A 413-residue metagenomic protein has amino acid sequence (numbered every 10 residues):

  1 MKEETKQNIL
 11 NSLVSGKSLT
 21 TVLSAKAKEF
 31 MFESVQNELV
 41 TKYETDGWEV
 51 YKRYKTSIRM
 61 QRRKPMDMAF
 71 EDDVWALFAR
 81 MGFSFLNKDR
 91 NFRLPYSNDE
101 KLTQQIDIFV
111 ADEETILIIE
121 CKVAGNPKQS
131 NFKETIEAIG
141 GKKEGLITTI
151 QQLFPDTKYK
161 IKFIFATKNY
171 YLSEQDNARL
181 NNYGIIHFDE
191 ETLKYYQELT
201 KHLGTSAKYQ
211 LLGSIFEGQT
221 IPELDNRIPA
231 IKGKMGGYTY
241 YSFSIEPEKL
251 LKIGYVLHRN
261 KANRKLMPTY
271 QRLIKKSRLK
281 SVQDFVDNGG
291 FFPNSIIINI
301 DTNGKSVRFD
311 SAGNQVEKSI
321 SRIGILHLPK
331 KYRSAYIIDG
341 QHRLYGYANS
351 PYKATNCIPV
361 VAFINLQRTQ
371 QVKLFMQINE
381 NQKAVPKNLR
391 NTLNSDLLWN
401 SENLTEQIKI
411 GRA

Functional and structural regions predicted by a protein language model:
M1-P222: Intrinsically disordered, low-complexity Ser/Thr/Pro/Gly-rich regulatory segments
D73-R80, S281, F285, G346: Amphipathic alpha-helical segments that form well-ordered structural scaffolds and often line/cohere around active
N98-D99, P127-E137, Y270, S306-G313 (+1 more regions): Short, flexible/disordered intra-domain loops and linkers
D107-D112, V282-V286, G411: Short amphipathic alpha-helices and their capping/turn segments at secondary-structure boundaries
L153-K160, G290-F292, A354-T355: Short helix-terminating capping/connector loops at secondary-structure junctions
I161-N169, P359-F363, A413: Extended hydrophobic secondary-structure segments that form protein cores and membrane-embedded regions
N169-K331, A362-N365: N-terminal leader or domain-start segments enriched in small/polar residues
F292-G304, D310-R412: Basic- and aromatic-enriched surface patches that contact anionic nucleotides/nucleic acids
